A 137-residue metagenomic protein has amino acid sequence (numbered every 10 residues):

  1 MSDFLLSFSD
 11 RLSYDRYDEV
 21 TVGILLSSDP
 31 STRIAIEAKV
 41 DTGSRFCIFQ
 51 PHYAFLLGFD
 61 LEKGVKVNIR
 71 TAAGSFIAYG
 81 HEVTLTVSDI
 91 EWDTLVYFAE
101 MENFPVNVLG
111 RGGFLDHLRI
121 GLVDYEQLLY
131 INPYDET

Functional and structural regions predicted by a protein language model:
M1-T137: Pepsin/retropepsin-fold aspartyl endopeptidases
